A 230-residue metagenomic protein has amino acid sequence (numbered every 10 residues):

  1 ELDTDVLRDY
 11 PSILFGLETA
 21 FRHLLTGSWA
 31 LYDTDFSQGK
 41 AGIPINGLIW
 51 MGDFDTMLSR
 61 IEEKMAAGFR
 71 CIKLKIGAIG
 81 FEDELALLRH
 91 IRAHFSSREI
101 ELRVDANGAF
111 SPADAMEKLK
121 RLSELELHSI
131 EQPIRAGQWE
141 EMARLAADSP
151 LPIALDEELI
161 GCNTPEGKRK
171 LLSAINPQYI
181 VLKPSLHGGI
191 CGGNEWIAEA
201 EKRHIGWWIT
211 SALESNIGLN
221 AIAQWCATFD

Functional and structural regions predicted by a protein language model:
E1-L102, N107-A109, M116, K120-S123: N-terminal capping/lid subdomain adjacent to the active-site entrance of alpha/beta enzymes
I79-C226: Catalytic core of soluble alpha/beta enzymes
